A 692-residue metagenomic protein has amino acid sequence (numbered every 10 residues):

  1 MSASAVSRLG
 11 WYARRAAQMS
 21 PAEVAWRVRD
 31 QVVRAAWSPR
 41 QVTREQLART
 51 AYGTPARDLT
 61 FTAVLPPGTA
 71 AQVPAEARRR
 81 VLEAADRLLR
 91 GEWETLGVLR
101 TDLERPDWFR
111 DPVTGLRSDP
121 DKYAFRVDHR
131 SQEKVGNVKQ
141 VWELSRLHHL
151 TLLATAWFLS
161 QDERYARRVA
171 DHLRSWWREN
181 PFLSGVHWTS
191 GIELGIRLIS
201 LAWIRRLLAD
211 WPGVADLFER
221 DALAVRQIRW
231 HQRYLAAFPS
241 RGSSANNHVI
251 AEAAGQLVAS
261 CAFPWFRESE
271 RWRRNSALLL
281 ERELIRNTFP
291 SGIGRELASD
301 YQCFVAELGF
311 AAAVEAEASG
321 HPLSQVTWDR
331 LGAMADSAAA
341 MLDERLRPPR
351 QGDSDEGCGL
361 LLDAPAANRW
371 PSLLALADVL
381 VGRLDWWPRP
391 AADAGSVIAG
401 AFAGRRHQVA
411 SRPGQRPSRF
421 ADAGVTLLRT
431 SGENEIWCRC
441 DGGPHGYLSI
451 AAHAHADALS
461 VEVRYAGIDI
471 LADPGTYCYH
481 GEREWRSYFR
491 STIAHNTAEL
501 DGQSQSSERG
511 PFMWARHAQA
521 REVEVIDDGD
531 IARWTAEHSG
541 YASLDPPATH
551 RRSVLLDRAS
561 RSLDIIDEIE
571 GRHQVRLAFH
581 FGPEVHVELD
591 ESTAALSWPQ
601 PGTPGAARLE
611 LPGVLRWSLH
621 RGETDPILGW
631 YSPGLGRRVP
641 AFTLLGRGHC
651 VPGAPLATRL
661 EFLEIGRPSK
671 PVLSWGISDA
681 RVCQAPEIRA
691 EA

Functional and structural regions predicted by a protein language model:
M1-R57: Membrane-proximal basic amphipathic "stem/tether" segments
V32-Q132, K139-L144: Extended, charge-enriched "interface" segments that sit outside catalytic cores
P120-K122, D128-A335, A339, R347 (+1 more regions): Aromatic-lined, polymer-binding surfaces characteristic of secreted/periplasmic polysaccharide-degrading enzymes
S145, E252, M334, D422-G424 (+4 more regions): Residues that flank catalytic or metal-binding motifs in active/ligand-binding sites
G195, S354, L361-P365, V379 (+2 more regions): CBM-like, beta-strand-rich accessory domains located in the C-terminal region of large, secreted polysaccharide-active
Q256, A338, L428, D567 (+1 more regions): A residue-level signal for conserved active-site and pocket-lining positions in enzyme catalytic cores
I293, L297-L471, V523-D528, V651: Carbohydrate-active enzyme catalytic cores, enriched for enzymes that act on polyanionic acidic polysaccharides
S449, L471-E482: Cytochrome P450 core scaffold surrounding the K-helix E-X-X-R motif and the conserved "meander" helix-loop region
